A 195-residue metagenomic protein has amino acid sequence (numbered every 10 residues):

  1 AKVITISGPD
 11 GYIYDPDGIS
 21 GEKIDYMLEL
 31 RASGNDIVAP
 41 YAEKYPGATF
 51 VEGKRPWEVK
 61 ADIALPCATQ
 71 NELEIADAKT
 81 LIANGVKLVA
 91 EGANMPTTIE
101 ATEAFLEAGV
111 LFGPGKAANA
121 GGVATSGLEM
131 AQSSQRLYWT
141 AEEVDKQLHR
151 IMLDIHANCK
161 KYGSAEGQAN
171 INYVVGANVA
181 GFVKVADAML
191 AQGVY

Functional and structural regions predicted by a protein language model:
A1-K60: Glycine-rich phosphate/diphosphate-binding loop of Rossmann-like nucleotide-binding domains
K2-T5, A48-T49, D62-I63, V86-V89 (+1 more regions): Structural motif
G8, D15-G21, D25, A76-D77 (+2 more regions): Short acidic, glycine/serine/threonine-rich loops at helix termini
P9, T69, N119: A generic "binding-loop/recognition-motif" signal
V51-A61, E72-L88: Rossmann-fold NAD(P) dinucleotide-binding segment
L65-C67, G92: Short, well-ordered coil/turn residues at beta-beta hairpins and beta-strand->alpha-helix junctions within
A68-A76, P96-I99: Beta-loop-alpha module in the N-terminal Rossmann-like domain of NAD(P)-dependent dehydrogenases, especially those
I82-Y195: Adenosine-phosphate binding glycine-rich loop
